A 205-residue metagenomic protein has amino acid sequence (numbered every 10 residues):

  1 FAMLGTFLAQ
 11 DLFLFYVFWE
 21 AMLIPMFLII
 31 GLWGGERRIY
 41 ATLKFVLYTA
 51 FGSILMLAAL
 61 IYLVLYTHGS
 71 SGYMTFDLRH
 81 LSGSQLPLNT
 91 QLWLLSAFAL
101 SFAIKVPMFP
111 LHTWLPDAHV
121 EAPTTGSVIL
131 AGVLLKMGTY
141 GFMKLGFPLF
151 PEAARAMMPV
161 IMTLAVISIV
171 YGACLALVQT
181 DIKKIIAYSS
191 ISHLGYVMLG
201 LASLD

Functional and structural regions predicted by a protein language model:
F1-M3, M22-L32, A97, S101-I104 (+2 more regions): Central hydrophobic cores of alpha-helical transmembrane segments in multi-pass inner-membrane proteins across all
A2-L86, T90, L175-D205: Alpha-helical multi-pass transmembrane bundles of energy-transducing inner-membrane proteins
L8, L95-A99, I129: Hydrophobic alpha-helical transmembrane segments of multi-pass small-molecule transporters/permeases
G34, A118-V120: Short helix-loop-helix connector
A41-K44, A122-G132: Membrane-interface alpha-helices at helix entry/exit sites of multi-pass transporters
F51, L115, K136: Conserved hydrophobic/aromatic pocket- or pore-lining residues that grip, position, or stack substrates in active sites
I54-H112, D117, F142-V160, S203-L204: Juxtamembrane/interfacial segments at transmembrane-helix boundaries in multi-pass membrane proteins
P116, G138-K144, P148-D205: Acidic, glycine-rich loop-and-beta core segments that form the ion-binding/anion-interacting portion of active sites
